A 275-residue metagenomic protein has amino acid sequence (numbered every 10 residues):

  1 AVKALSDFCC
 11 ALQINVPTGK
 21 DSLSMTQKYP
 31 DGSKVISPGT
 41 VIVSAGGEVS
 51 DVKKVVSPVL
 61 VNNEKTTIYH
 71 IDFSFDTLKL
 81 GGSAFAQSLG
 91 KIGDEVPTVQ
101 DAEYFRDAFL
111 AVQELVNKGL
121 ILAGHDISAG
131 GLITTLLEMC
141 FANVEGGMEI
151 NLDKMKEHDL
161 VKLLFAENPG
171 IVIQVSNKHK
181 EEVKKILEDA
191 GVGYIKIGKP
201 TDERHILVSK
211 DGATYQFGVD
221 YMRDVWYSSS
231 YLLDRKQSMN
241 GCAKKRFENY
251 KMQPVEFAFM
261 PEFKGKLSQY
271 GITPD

Functional and structural regions predicted by a protein language model:
A1, N15, D21-F165, N177-D275: Intein/HINT protein-splicing elements and their conserved insertion hotspots or analogous self-processing inserts
V2-F8, L12: Alpha-helix-loop-beta-strand connector modules within alpha/beta enzyme cores
N168-G170: Short, solvent-exposed beta-strand edge segments and adjacent coil->beta transition regions
V172-S176: Short hydrophobic/aromatic beta-strand micro-patches that form the beta-sheet surface supporting nucleotide- or nucleic
